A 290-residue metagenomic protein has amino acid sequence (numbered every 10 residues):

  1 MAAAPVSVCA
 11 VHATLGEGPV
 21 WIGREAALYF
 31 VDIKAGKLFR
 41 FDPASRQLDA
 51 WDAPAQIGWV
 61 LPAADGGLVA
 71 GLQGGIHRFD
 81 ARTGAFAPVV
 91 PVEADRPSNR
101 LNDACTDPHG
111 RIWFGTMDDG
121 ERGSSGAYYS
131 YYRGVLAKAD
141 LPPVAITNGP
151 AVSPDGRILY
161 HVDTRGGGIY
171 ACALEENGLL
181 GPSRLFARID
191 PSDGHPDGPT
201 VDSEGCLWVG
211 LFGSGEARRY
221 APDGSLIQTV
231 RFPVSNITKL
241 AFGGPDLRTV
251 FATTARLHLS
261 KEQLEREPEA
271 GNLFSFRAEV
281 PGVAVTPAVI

Functional and structural regions predicted by a protein language model:
A4-A10, R46-D52, A87-A94, V135-L141 (+2 more regions): A short beta-strand motif characteristic of beta-propeller blades
V11-E25, A53-L72, D95-R111, L141-I158 (+2 more regions): Beta-rich, blade/repeat-based domains predominating in secreted/periplasmic proteins but also intracellular
I22-G23, L28-I33, V69-G74, F114-R122 (+3 more regions): Conserved beta-strand positions in repeat-built beta-propeller and related beta-rich domains
K37-F39, G75-H77, G126-Y129, G168-Y170 (+2 more regions): A short loop-to-beta-strand structural motif that recurs across blades of beta-propeller domains
G84-D140: Hydrophobic alpha-helical segments and helix pairs
G168, C172, L180, R188-S225: Loop/turn-rich, solvent-exposed surfaces of beta-rich toroidal or solenoidal domains
C172-L179, R277-V283: Short loop/turn segments immediately following beta-strands, especially the blade-tip and inter-blade linker loops
A241-I290: Blade-level signature of beta-propeller repeat domains, shared across WD40, Kelch, NHL, RCC1 and BNR/Asp-box propellers
